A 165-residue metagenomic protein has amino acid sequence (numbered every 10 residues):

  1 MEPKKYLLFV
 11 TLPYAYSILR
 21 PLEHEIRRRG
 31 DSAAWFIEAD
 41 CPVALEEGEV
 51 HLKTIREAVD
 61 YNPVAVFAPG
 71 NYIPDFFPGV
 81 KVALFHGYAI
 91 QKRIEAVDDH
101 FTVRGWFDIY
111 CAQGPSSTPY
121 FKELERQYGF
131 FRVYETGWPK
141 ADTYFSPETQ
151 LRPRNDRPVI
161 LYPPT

Functional and structural regions predicted by a protein language model:
M1-E2, R28: Non-catalytic N-terminal targeting/anchoring module and adjacent flexible stem/linker that precedes the structured
P3-K5, R157-I160: Nucleotide donor/acceptor-binding cores
L7-E148, P153, Y162-T165: Active-site and donor-binding regions of nucleotide-sugar-utilizing enzymes
